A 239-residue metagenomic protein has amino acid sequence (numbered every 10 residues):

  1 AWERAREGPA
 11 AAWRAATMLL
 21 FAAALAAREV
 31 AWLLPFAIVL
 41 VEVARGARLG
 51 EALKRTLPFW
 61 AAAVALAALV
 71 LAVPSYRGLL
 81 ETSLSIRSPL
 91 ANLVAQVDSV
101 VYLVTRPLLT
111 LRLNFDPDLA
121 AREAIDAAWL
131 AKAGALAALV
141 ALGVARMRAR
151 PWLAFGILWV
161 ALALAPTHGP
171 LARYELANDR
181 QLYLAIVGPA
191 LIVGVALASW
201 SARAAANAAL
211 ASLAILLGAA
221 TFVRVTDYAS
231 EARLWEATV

Functional and structural regions predicted by a protein language model:
A1-V239: Polytopic membrane enzymes that build or remodel cell-surface glycoconjugates and lipids
